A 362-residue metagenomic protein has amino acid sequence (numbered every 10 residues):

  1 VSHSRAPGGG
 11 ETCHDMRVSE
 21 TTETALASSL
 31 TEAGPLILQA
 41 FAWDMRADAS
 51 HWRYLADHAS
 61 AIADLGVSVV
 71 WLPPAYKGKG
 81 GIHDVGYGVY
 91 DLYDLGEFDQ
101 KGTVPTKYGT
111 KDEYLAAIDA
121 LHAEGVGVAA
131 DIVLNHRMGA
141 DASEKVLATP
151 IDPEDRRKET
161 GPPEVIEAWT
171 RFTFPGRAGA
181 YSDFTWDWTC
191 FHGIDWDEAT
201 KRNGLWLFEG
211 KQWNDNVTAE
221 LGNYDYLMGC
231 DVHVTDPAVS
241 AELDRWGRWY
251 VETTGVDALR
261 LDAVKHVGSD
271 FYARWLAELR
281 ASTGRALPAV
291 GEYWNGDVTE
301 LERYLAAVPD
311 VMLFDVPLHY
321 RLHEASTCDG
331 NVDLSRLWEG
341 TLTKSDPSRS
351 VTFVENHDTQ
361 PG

Functional and structural regions predicted by a protein language model:
H3, G9-V18: Short, positively charged and aromatic/hydrophobic N-terminal segments
C13, T22-P35, Y54, A59-A63 (+10 more regions): Active-site-proximal helices and loops of the catalytic beta/alpha 8
I37-S50, V89-K111, D225-S240, D257-H266 (+2 more regions): The substrate-binding groove and active-site-proximal loops of carbohydrate-active enzymes, especially glycoside
F41-W43, L72-A75: Acidic/polar N-terminal loop/beta-strand segments that form early-domain functional surfaces
A47-H58, D141: Active-site-proximal N-terminal segment of extracellular/periplasmic enzymes that hydrolyze or transfer
F184-A238, E252: Long, low-complexity, polar/charged, intrinsically disordered or flexibly structured peripheral segments
G222-N223, A241, L342-S345: Short hydrophobic/aromatic segments of transmembrane alpha-helices and their interfaces
